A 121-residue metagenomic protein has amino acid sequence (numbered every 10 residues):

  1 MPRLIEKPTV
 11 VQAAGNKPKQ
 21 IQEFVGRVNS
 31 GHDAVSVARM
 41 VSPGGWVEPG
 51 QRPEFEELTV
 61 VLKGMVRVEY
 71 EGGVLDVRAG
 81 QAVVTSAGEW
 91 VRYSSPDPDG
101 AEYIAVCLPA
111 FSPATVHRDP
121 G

Functional and structural regions predicted by a protein language model:
M1-A34, V41, P49, T115-G121: A short, N-terminal "cap"/entry segment at the start of jelly-roll beta-barrel domains of the cupin/DSBH fold
N29-D33, S42-W46, K63-M65, V74 (+1 more regions): Short, charged/polar surface micro-motifs in flexible loops or helix N-caps
V37-M40, V84, P98-T115: A short hydrophobic beta-strand segment most commonly corresponding to one strand of the jelly-roll/cupin
R39-P43, R52-V68: Short, conserved beta-strand element in jelly-roll/cupin
E48-G50, V68-E69, T85, V91-P98 (+1 more regions): Short beta-strand His + acidic residue motifs that chelate non-heme Fe in jelly-roll/DSBH and cupin folds
G72-G88: Short acidic-glycine-tyrosine-enriched beta hairpin
